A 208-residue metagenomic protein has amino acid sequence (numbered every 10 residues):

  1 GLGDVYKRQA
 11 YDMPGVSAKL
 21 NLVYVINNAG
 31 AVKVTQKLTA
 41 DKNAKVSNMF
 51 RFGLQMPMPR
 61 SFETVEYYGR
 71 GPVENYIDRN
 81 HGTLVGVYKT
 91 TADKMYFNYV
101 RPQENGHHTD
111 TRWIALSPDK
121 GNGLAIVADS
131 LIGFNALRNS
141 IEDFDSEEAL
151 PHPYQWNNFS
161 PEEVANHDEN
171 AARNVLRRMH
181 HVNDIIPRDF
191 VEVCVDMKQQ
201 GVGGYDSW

Functional and structural regions predicted by a protein language model:
G1-W208: Beta-strand/loop-rich accessory regions of lumenal/periplasmic or secreted enzymes, predominantly carbohydrate-active
